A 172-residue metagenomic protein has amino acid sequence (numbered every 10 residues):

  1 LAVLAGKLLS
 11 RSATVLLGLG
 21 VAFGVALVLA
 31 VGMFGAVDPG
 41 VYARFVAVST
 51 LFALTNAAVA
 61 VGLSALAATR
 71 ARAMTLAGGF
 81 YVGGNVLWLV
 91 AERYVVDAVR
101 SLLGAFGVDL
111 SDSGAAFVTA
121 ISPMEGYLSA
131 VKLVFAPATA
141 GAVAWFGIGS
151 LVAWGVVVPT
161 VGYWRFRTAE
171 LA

Functional and structural regions predicted by a protein language model:
A2-K7, F166: Alpha-helix N-cap/helix-start motif at helix boundaries, enriched for small hydrophobics
A5, S10-A71: Secretory targeting signals
T14-V15, G83-V86, E170: A short hydrophobic/aromatic micro-motif that marks alpha-helical segments and, especially, helix-coil
G20, G24, A58, G62 (+4 more regions): Transmembrane alpha-helix boundary/anchor motif
A73-G84: Central hydrophobic cores of alpha-helical transmembrane segments in multi-pass integral membrane proteins
V86-V156, T160: Terminal transmembrane helical anchor/hairpin motif
V161-A172: Membrane-interface capping segments at transmembrane-helix boundaries
